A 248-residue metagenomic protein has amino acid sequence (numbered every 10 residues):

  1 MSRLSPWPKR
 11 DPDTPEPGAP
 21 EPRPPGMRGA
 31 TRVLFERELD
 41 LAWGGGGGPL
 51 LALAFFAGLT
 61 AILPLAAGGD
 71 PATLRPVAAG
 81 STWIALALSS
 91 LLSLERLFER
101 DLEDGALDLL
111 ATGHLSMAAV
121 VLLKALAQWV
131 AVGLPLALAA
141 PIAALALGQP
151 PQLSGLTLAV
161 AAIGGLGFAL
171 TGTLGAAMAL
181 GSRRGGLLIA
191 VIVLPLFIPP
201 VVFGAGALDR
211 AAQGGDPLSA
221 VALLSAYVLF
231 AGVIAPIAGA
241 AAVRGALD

Functional and structural regions predicted by a protein language model:
S2-K9, D13-P17, A231-D248: Junction motif at the cytosolic side of a transmembrane helix
L4-P6, G18-A52: Aromatic- and glycine-rich beta-strand/loop motifs that create alpha-glucan
D40, G44, A118-P135, V160 (+1 more regions): Alpha-helical transmembrane segments of multi-pass membrane proteins
G46-G68, W83-A87, I192-F203, L229-A235: Hydrophobic alpha-helical transmembrane segments of multi-pass membrane transport/permease proteins
A78-L94, F98: Long, hydrophobic alpha-helical segments
L91-A111: Transmembrane helix boundary and interhelical loop/hinge segments in multi-pass membrane proteins
L122-L147, G167, T171, A205: Hydrophobic alpha-helical transmembrane segments that constitute the membrane-spanning cores of multi-pass membrane
G155, V160-L194, R244-D248: A structural motif at transmembrane helix-loop-helix junctions in multipass membrane proteins
